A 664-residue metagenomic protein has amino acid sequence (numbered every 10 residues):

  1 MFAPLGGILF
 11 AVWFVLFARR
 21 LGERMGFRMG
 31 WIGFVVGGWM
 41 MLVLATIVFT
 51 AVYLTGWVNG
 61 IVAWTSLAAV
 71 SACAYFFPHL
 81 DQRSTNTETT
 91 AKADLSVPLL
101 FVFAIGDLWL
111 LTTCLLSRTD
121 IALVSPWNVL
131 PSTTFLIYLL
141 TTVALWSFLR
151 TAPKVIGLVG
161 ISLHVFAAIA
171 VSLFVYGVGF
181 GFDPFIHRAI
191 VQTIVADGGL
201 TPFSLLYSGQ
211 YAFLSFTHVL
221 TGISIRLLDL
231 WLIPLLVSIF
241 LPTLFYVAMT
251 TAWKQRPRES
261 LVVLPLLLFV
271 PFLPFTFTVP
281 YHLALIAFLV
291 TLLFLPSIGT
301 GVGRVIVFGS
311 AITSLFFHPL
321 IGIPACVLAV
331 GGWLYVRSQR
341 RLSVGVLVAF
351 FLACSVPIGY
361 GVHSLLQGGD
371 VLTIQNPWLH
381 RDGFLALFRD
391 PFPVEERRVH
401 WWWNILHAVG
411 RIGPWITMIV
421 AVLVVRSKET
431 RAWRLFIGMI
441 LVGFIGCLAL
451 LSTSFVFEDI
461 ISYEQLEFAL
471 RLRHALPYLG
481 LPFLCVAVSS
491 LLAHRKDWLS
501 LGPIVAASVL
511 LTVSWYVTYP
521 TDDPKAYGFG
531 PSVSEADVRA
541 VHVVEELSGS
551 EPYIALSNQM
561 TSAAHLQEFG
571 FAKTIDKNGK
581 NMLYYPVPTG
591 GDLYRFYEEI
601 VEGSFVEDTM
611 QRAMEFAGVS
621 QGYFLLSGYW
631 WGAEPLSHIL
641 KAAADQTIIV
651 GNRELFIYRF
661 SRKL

Functional and structural regions predicted by a protein language model:
M1-G6, N59-T65, F180-F185, L206 (+3 more regions): Transmembrane catalytic cores of multi-pass membrane glycosyltransferases and polysaccharide-assembly enzymes
M1-K154: Membrane-embedded, hydrophobic transmembrane alpha-helices
G22-W31, F77-E88, R150, L295-I306 (+3 more regions): Membrane-interface junctions at the ends of membrane-embedded or membrane-associated helices
M41-T50, I161-A168, Q210, L214-V219 (+3 more regions): Membrane-embedded helix bundles of polyisoprenyl
L54-A63, S117-T134, L173-P184, L273-H282 (+3 more regions): Membrane-helix boundary/interfacial segments in multi-pass membrane proteins
N86-E88, E429, K496-L664: Extracytoplasmic
L139-W146, G332-L334, R411-I437: Hydrophobic, aromatic-rich transmembrane alpha-helices and their immediate juxtamembrane boundary segments
P202-R226: Short hydrophobic/aromatic helix or loop-helix immediately within or flanking a transmembrane segment in polytopic
